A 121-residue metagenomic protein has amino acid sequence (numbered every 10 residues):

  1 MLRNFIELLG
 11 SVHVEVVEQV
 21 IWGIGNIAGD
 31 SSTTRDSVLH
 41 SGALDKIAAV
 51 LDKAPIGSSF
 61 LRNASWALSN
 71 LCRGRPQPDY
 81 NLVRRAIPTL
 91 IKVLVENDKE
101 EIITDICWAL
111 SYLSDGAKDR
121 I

Functional and structural regions predicted by a protein language model:
M1, G23, T34, A43 (+4 more regions): Cysteine-rich, disulfide-stabilized extracellular repeat modules
M1-N4, V38-I47, D52, N81-I91 (+1 more regions): Alpha-helical scaffold repeats of the Armadillo/HEAT/TPR superfamily
N4, E15-V16, T33-S41, S59-F60 (+3 more regions): Short, hydrophobic/charged alpha-helical patches characteristic of ARM/HEAT alpha-solenoid repeats and analogous
E7, E18-D30, A49, R62-R75 (+2 more regions): Alpha-helical solenoid repeat architecture
V12-H13, P55-G57, D98-K99: Short inter-helical turns and helix N-cap capping residues of alpha-solenoid HEAT/ARM repeat scaffolds
H13-V14, I21, R84, L90: Low-complexity, intrinsically disordered short peptide segments enriched in small/polar/basic residues
